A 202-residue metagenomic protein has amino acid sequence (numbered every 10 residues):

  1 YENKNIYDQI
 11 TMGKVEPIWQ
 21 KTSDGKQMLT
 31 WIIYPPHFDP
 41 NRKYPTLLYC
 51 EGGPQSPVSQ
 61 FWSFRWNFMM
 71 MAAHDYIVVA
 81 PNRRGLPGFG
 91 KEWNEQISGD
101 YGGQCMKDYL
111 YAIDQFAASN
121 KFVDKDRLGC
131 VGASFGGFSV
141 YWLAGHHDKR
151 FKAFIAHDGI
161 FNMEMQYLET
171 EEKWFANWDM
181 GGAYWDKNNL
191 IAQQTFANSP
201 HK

Functional and structural regions predicted by a protein language model:
Y1-R42, S59, W66-A73, Q115-A118: Non-catalytic accessory segments flanking enzyme active sites
Q20, T30, L47-L48, M71 (+2 more regions): Conserved hydrophobic/aromatic pocket- or pore-lining residues that grip, position, or stack substrates in active sites
H37, G53, I160: Flexible, active-site-proximal loop/turn residues at the rims of small-molecule/cofactor binding pockets and catalytic
R42-Y44, D126-R127: Short coil/turn segments at beta-strand junctions that form active-site/ligand-binding loops
K43-Y44, E51-F68, R83: The serine-hydrolase catalytic nucleophile loop
Y49-G53, S134-G137: Glycine-rich His-Gly loop
Q55, D75-Y76: Structural signature of Gram-negative outer-membrane beta-barrels, strongest in the C-terminal barrel of TonB-dependent
N67, A72-A73, A80-K202: Active-site-proximal cap/loop segments of hydrolase catalytic domains
